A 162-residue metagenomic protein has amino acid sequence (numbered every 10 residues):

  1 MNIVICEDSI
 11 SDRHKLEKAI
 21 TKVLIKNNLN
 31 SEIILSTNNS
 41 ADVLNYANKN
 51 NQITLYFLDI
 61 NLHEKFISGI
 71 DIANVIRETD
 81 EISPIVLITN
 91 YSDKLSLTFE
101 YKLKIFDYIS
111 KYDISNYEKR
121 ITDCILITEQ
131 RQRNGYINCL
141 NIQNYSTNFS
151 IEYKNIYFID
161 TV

Functional and structural regions predicted by a protein language model:
M1-V4: Non-catalytic signal-transmission and effector/linker regions of two-component phosphorelay proteins
E7: Conserved acidic carboxylate
I10-E17, L95: Charged phosphotransfer/docking patches of two-component systems
H14-K18, I34-L55: Acidic, metal-coordinating helix/loop segments flanking the phosphotransfer/catalytic sites of two-component signaling
L24-N30, T79-D80: Short helix-capping segments at alpha-helix termini
I53-R131: CheY-like receiver
T122-V162: Conserved binding/recognition cores within well-folded domains
